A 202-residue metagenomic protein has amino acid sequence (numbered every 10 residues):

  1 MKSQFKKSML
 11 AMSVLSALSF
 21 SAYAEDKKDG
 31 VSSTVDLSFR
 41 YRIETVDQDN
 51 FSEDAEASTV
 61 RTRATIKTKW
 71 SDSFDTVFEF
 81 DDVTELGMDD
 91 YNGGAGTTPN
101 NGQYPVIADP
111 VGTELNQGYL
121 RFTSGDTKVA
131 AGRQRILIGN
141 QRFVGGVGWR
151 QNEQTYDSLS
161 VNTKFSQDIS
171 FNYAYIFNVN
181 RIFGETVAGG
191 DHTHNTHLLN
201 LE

Functional and structural regions predicted by a protein language model:
M1-Q4: N-terminal secretory signal peptides that target proteins for export/translocation
K7-I136, L159-F165, I169-F171: Beta-barrel outer-membrane channel/assembly domains of diderm bacteria
Y41-E44, Q141, V147-W149, Q154: Flexible, active-site-adjacent loop/turn segments at secondary-structure boundaries
Q48-S52, Q103-V106, V144-G148, G184-G190: Extracellular loop and loop/strand-boundary signature of outer-membrane beta-barrel proteins
N100, Q141-R142: General secondary-structure edge motif
G125-V129, G148-E202: Signature for the C-terminal beta-barrel architecture of outer-membrane proteins
L137-N140, N180: Conserved radical SAM core fold
